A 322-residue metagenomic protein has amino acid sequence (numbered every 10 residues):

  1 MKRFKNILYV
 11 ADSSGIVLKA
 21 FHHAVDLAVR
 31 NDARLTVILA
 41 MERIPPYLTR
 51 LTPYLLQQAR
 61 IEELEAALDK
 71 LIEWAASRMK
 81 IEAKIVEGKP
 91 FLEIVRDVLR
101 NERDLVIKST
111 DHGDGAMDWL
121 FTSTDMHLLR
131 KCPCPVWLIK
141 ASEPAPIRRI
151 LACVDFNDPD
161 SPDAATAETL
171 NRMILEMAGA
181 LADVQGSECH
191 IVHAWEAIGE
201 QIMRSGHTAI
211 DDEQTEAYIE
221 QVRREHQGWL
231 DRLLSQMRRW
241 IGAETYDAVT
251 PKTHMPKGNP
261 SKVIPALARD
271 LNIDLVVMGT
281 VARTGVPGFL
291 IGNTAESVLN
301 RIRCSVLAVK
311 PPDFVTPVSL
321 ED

Functional and structural regions predicted by a protein language model:
M1-R3, I16, H23-D26, E73-K108 (+4 more regions): Structural beta-alpha unit
M1-Y54, R149-E216, A243, R301 (+1 more regions): Small/aliphatic-rich secondary-structure junction motif
R3, R96-R148, A266-V318: Gly/Ser-rich helix-loop-strand patches that form or flank binding pockets for ribonucleotide-derived cofactors
A20, L64-A67, L170, I174 (+3 more regions): Hydrophobic alpha-helical membrane-association signature
T36-I38, E82-V86, W137, H190-V192 (+3 more regions): General small-molecule cofactor/ligand-binding pocket signal
A40, I44-Y47, L51-E65, M79-G88 (+1 more regions): Extreme N-terminal leader/targeting regions
Y54-A66, E213-W229: A short acidic, glycine-rich active-site loop that binds or catalyzes chemistry on phosphate/adenosine moieties
E102, V106, S142-N157, E188-V192 (+3 more regions): Conserved long hydrophobic alpha-helices within structured protein cores
